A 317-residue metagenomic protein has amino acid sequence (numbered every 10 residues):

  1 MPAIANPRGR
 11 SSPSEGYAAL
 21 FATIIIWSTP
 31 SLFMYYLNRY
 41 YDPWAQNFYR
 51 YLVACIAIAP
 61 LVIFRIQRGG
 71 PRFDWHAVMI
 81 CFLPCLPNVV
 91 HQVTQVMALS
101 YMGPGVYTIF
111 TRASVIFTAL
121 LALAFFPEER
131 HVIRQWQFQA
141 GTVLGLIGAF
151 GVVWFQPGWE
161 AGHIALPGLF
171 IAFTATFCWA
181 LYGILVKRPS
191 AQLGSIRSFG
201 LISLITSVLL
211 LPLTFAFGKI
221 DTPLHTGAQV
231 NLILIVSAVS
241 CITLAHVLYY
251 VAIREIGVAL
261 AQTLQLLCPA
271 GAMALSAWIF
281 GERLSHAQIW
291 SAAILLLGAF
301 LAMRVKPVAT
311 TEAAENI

Functional and structural regions predicted by a protein language model:
P2-F48, F82-M97, T142, A161-R188 (+2 more regions): Glycine-/small-residue-enriched transmembrane alpha-helix faces in small-molecule transporters and effluxers
P2-G9, Y51, V62, E128-E129 (+2 more regions): C-terminal-most transmembrane helix of multi-pass membrane proteins
S12-Y17, Y40-W44, F48, R72-A77 (+3 more regions): Juxtamembrane helix-entry segments on the extracytoplasmic side of multipass membrane proteins
T23, Y49, V93, V106-A113 (+2 more regions): Helix-helix packing/entry segments at the starts of transmembrane helices
I26, I66-T111, G151, A238-I256: Specific transmembrane alpha-helical segments of multi-pass solute transporters/efflux pumps, especially DMT/EamA
A45-I56, V96-I133, A175, V258-A277: Specific alpha-helical transmembrane segments that line the substrate/conduction pathway and gating interfaces
I58, A119-L123, R134-Q156, L266 (+2 more regions): Hydrophobic transmembrane alpha-helices of multi-pass small-molecule transport proteins
I58, T118-A119, A124, T142-G145 (+2 more regions): Transmembrane alpha-helical segments that form core, pore/gating elements of small-molecule transporters/exporters
